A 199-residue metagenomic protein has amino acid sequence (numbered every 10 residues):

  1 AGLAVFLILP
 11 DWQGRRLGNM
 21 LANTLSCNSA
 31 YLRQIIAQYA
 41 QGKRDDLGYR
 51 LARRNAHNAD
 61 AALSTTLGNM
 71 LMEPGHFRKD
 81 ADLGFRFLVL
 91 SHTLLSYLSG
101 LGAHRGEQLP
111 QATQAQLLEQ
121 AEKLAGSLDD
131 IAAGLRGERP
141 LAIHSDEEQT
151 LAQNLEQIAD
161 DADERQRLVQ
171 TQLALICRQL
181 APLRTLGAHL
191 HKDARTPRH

Functional and structural regions predicted by a protein language model:
A1-D11, T24-L25: Pore- and pathway-forming membrane helices of multi-pass small-molecule/ion transporters and channels
L3-V5, V89, V169: Extended aliphatic helical segments
G18-A81, G102-H199: Long, hydrophobic alpha-helical segments that serve as membrane-spanning/inserting helices
L83-L90, Q120: Secondary-structure capping and boundary motifs in well-ordered enzyme cores
L90-L101, R178-Q179: Alpha-helical scaffolding flanking metal-ion-dependent phosphate/phosphodiester catalytic sites
